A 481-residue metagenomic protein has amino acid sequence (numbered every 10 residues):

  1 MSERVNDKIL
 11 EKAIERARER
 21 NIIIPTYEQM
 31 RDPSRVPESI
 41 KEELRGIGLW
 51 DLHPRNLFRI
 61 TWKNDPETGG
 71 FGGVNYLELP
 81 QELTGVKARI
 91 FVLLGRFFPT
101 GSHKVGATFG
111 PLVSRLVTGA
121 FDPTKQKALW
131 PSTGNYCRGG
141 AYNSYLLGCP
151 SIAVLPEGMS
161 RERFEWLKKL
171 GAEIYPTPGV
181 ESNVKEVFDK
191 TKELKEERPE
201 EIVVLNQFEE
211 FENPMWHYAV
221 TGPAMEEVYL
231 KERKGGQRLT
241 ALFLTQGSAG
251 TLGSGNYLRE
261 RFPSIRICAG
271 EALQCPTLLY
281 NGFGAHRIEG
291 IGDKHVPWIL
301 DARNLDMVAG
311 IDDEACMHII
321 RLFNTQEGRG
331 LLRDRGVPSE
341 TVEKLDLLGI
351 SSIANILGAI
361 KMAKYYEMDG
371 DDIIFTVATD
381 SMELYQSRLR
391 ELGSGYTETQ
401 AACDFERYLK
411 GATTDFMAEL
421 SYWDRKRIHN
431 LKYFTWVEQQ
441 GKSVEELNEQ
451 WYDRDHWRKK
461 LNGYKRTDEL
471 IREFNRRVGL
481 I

Functional and structural regions predicted by a protein language model:
M1-I481: PLP-dependent amino-acid enzyme catalytic core
